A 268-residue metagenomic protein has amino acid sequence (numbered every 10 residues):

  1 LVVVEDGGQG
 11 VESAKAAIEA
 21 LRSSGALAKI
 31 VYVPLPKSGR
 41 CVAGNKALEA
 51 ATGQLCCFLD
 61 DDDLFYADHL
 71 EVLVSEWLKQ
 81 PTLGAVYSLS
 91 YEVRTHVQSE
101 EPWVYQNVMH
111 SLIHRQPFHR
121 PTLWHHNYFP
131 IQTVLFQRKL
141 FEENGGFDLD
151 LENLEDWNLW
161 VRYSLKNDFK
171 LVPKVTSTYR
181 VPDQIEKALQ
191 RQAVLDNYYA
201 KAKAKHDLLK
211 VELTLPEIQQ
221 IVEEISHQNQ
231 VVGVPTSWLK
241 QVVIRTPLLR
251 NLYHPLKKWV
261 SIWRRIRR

Functional and structural regions predicted by a protein language model:
L1-P34: Acidic donor-binding segment of Leloir-type glycosyltransferases
V4, L35, A85-S90, V172 (+1 more regions): Short glycine/serine/threonine-enriched helix-capping/active-site loop that flanks the nucleotide-sugar donor pocket
L35-A51: Glycine-rich, basic loop-to-helix element that forms the pyrophosphate-binding segment of sugar-nucleotide handling
C56: Short aromatic/hydrophobic "clamp" motif used to bind/position activated sugar donors
D60-L64, L89: The conserved acidic donor/metal-binding loop of glycosyltransferases
D68-V104: Conserved donor NDP-sugar-binding/catalytic core segment of glycosyltransferases
S111-Y199: Conserved nucleotide-sugar donor-binding catalytic segment
Q219-R268: Membrane-proximal basic amphipathic "stem/tether" segments
